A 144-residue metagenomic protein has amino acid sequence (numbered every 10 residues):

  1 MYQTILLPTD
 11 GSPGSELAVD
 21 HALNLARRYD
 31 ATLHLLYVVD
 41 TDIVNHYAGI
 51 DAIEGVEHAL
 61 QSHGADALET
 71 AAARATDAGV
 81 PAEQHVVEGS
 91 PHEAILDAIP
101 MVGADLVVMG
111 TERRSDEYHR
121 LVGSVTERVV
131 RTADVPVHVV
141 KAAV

Functional and structural regions predicted by a protein language model:
M1-L6, T132, V139-V140, V144: Terminal disorder- and signal-encoded targeting elements
Q3-A48: Small/aliphatic-rich secondary-structure junction motif
L36, E83-V87, H138: General small-molecule cofactor/ligand-binding pocket signal
Y37, G110-E112, K141-A142: Short secondary-structure boundary segments
V39-H63: Acidic, proline/glycine-rich short linear motifs
D51-E54, M101-G103, V125-E127: Short, hinge-like loop/turn segments at secondary-structure boundaries
A73-V107, T132, V144: Structural beta-alpha unit
L106-R128: Glycine-rich, Arg-bearing micro-motifs that act as flexible, cationic patches
